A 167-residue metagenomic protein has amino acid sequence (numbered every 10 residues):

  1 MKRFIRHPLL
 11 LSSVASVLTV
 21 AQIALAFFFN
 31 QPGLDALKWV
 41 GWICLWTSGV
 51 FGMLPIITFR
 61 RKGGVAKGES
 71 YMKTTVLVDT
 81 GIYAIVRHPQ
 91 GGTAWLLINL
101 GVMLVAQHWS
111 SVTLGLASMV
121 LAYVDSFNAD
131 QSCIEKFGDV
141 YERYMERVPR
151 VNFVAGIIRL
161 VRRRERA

Functional and structural regions predicted by a protein language model:
M1-T80, A94-A167: Membrane-anchoring alpha-helices and their flanking helix-loop junctions
I85-T93: Histidine-centered phosphotransfer motif of kinases
